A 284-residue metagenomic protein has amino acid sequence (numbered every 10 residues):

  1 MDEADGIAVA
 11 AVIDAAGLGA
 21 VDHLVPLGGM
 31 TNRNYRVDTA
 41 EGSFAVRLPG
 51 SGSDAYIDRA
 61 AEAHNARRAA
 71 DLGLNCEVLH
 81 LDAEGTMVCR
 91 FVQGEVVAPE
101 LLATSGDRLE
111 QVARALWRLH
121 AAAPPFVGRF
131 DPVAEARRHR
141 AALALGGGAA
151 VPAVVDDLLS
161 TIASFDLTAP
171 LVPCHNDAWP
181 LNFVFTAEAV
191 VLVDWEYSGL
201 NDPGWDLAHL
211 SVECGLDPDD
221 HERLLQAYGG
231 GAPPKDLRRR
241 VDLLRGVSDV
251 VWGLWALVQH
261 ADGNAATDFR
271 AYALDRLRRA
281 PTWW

Functional and structural regions predicted by a protein language model:
D2-A20, A121-N176, T186-A187, P233-K235: An alpha-helical support segment within catalytic cores of ATP-dependent transferases
A8, Q111, A115, V154-D157 (+2 more regions): Charged catalytic carboxylate motif
V25-D131, A142, A149-A150, T168: ATP-binding pocket architecture of kinase catalytic cores
L27-A40, F44-V46, V78, S160-L207: Active-site acidic catalytic loop and adjacent metal/ATP-binding pocket of ATP-dependent phosphoryl transfer enzymes
G73, L116-P124, D166, C214 (+4 more regions): A general structural signal marking secondary-structure boundaries and capping sites
G146-A153, G230, L254-W284: ATP/Mg2+ or Mg2+-diphosphate-binding catalytic cores that bind nucleotide phosphates or diphosphates via glycine-rich
G204-P233, G246-N264: Active-site activation/catalytic loop segments of kinase-like enzymes and analogous catalytic loops in related
R239, L243-G246: Start-of-helix signal in alpha-solenoid helical-repeat scaffolds, especially tetratricopeptide repeats
